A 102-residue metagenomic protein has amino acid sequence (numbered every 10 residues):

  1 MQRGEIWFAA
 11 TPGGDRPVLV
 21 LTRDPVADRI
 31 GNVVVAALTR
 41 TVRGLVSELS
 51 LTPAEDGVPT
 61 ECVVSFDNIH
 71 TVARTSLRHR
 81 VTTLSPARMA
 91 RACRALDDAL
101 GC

Functional and structural regions predicted by a protein language model:
M1-C102: Conserved functional hotspots at enzyme active or ligand-binding sites that engage polyanionic ligands
